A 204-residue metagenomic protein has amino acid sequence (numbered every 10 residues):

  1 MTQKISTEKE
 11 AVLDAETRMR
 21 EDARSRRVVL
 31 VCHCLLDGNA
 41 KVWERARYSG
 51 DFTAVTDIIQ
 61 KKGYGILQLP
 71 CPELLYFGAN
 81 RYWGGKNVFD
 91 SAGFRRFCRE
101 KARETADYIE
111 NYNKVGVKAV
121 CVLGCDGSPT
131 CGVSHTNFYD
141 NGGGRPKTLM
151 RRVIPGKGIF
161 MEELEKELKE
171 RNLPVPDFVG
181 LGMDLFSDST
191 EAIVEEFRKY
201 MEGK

Functional and structural regions predicted by a protein language model:
M1-R45: Active-site and ligand/interface coordination hotspots across diverse enzymes and nucleic-acid-associated assemblies
T7-E10, A15, R24, K62 (+4 more regions): Divalent-metal-activated hydrolytic enzyme cores
L30, I66-P70, K118-C125, D177-G182: A structural signal for short, well-ordered beta-strand segments and their strand-loop junctions that often border
C32-L35, P70-E73, C125-P129, H135-T136: Short loop/turn segments at strand-loop or loop-helix junctions that form parts of catalytic or ligand-binding pockets
G38-N39, Y76-G78, S128-S134, F186-S189: Short catalytic/ligand-binding loop motif for oxyanion handling, primarily in non-cytosolic enzymes, centered on
K41-F52, R145-K157: Glycine- and acidic-residue-enriched helix-capping/strand-helix junction motifs
R45-F89: Short, surface-exposed acidic-centric catalytic microdomains
C121-G142, L149: Internal, conserved structured core segments that host functional sites
